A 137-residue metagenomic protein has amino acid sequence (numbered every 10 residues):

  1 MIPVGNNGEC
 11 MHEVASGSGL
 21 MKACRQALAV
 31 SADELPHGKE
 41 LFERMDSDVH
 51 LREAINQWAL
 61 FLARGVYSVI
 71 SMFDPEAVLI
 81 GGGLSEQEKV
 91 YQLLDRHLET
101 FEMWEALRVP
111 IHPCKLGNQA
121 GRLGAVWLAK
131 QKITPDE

Functional and structural regions predicted by a protein language model:
P3-E137: ATP-binding/phosphotransfer module of carbohydrate and carboxylate kinases, centering on a glycine-rich
